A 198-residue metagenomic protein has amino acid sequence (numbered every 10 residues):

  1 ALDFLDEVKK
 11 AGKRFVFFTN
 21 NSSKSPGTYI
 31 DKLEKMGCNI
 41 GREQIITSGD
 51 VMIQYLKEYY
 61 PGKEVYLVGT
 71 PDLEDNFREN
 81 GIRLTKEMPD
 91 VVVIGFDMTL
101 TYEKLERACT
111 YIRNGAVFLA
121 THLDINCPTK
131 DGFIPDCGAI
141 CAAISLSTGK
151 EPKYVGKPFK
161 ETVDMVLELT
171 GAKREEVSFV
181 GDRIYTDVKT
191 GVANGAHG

Functional and structural regions predicted by a protein language model:
A1-V16, K24-T28, R42-Y59, P71 (+3 more regions): Short, acidic loop-to-helix structural element flanking the phosphoryl-transfer center in phosphate-processing enzymes
F4-D31, E64-V68, G115-P135, G156: Substrate-recognition element of Asp-dependent hydrolases with the DxDx(T/V) motif
I53, D72-F77, T162-M165, D182-H197: Acidic, divalent-metal-coordinating active-site segment for phosphoryl/phosphodiester hydrolysis, typified by short
E58-I82: Short, charged N-terminal beta->alpha structural module
Y66-L67, V91-G95, L119, S178-V180: Structural motif
G81-D90: Short acidic low-complexity segments
L84, T101-D124, G198: A short, gly/pro- and small-residue-rich
P152-D187: Conserved Lys-Pro-Asp/Glu-containing loop-to-beta segment of HAD-superfamily phosphomonoesterases, centered on
